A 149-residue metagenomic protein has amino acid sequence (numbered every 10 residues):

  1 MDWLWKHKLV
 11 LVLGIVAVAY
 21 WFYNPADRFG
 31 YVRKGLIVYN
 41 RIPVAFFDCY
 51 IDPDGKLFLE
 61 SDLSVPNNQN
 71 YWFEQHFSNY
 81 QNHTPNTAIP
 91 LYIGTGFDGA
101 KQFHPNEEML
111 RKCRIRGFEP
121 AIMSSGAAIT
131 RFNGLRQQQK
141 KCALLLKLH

Functional and structural regions predicted by a protein language model:
D2-P66: N-terminal, charge-rich interaction modules
R33-K34, F46-F47, T87-A88, Q138-K141: Short coil/turn connectors at secondary-structure junctions
Y50-I51, P90-Y92, A121, A143-L145: Ordered hydrophobic segments in well-structured contexts
G55, F97, L148: A broadly conserved detector of short glycine/acidic/proline-rich loop/turn motifs that flank catalytic sites and bind
D62-Q137: Feature captures the catalytic cores and cofactor-binding loops of soluble hydro-lyases/lyases that act on carboxylate
Q137-H149: A polyampholytic, Gly/Pro-enriched intrinsically disordered region
